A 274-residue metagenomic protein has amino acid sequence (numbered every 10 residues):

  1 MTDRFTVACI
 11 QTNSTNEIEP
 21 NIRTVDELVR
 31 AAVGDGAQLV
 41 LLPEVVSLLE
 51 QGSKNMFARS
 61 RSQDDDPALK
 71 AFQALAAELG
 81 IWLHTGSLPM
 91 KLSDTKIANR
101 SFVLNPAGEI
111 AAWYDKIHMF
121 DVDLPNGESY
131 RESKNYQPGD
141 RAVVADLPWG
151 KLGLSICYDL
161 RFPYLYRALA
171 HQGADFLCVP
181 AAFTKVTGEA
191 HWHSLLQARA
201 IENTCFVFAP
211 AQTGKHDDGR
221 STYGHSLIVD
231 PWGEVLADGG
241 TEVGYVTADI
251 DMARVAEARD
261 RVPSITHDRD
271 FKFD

Functional and structural regions predicted by a protein language model:
T2-A8: Extreme N-terminal starter segment of soluble prokaryotic enzymes
Q11-N16: Short polar catalytic/cofactor-binding loops
I18, D26-A107, F183-R199: Cys-nucleophile CN-hydrolase/nitrilase-fold catalytic domain and related Cys-dependent amidase chemistry that acts on
L48, F102, W113-F120, L227 (+1 more regions): Short beta->alpha transition motifs characteristic of CBS
D64-H84, K151, C157-V246: CN hydrolase (nitrilase-like) catalytic-core segments centered on the catalytic cysteine and neighboring Lys/Glu
T85-G86, R100-V103, V143-A145, S226-I228 (+1 more regions): Short beta-strand scaffold segments in enzyme catalytic cores
L92-Q172, K185-S194, R261-S264: Active-site catalytic loop in hydrolytic enzyme cores
A253-D274: A short C-terminal boundary segment appended to hydrolase-like catalytic domains
